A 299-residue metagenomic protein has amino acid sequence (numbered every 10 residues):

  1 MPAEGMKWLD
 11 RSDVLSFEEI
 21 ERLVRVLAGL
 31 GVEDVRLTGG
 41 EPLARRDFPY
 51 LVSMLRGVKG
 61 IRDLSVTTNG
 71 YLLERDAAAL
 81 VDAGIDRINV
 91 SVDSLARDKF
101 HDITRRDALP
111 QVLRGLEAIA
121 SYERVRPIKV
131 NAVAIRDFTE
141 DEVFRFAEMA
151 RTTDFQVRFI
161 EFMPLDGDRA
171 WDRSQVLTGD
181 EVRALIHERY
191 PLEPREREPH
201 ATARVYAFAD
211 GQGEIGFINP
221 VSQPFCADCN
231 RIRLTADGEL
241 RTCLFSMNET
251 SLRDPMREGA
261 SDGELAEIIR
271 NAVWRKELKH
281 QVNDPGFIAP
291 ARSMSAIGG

Functional and structural regions predicted by a protein language model:
M1, A77, T104, L244 (+1 more regions): Short, flexible helix/strand-to-coil boundary loops that buttress conserved ligand/catalytic motifs in alpha/beta
M1-L15, L244: Canonical Radical SAM [4Fe-4S] cluster-binding loop centered on the CxxxCxxC motif and its immediate flanking residues
P2, D93-L95, S246: Short connector loops/turns at beta-strand edges and beta->alpha or beta->beta junctions
P2-A3, D86, R106, T152 (+4 more regions): A short linear boundary/processing microfeature
E4-D10, A96-I103, D166-A170, S251-R253: A short acidic, helix-capping loop that chelates divalent metal ions and anchors anionic groups
V14-L37, R45-I160: Radical SAM/AdoMet-radical enzyme domain recognition
E41: Conserved G/P- and acidic residue-centered "switch" motifs that form tight phosphate/ATP-binding loops in soluble
E148-T152, F162-G299: Auxiliary Fe-S-binding modules of radical SAM enzymes
